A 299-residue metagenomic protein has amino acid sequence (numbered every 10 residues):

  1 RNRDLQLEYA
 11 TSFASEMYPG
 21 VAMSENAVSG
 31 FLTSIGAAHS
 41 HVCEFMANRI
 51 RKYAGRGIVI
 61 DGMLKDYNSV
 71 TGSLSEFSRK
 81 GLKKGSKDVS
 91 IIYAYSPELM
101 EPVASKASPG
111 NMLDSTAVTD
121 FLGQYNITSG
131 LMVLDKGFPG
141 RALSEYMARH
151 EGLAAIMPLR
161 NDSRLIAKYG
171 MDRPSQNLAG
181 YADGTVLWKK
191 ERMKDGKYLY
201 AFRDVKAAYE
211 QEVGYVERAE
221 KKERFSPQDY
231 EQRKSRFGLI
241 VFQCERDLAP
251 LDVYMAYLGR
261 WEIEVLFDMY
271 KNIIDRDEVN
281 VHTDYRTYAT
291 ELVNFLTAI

Functional and structural regions predicted by a protein language model:
R1-H39: Short, positively charged, Gly/Tyr-enriched micro-motifs that form contact patches at catalytic or ligand/partner
S24-I91: Active-site-proximal, Lys/Arg-enriched surface segment that forms a nucleic-acid-binding/basic interface patch
K84-Y125: Electropositive, glycine- and tryptophan-enriched low-complexity nucleic-acid-binding patches
K87-V89, A104-A107, G152-A256: An anionic, glycine-rich sequence signature occurring as long contiguous blocks
G123-N126, S144-A154: Short, surface-exposed basic-aromatic patches at helix termini and helix-loop junctions that form
V133-A142, N161-R164, R286: Acidic, metal-coordinating catalytic cores used for nucleic-acid/nucleotide bond scission and strand-transfer chemistry
F242, D252-N280: Short amphipathic alpha-helical "interface-anchor" segments enriched in bulky aromatics
H282-I299: Basic, amphipathic alpha-helical segments enriched in Lys/Arg and hydrophobic/aromatic residues
